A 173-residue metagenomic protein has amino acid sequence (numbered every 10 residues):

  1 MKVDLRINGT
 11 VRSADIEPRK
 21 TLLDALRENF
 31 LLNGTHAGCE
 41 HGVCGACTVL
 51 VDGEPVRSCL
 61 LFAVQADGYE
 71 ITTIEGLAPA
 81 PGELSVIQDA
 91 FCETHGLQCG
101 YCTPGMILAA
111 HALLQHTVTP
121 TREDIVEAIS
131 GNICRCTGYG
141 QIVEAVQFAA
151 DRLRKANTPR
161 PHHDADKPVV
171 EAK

Functional and structural regions predicted by a protein language model:
M1-K173: Signature of N-terminal electron-transfer/Fe-S-associated modules in redox systems
